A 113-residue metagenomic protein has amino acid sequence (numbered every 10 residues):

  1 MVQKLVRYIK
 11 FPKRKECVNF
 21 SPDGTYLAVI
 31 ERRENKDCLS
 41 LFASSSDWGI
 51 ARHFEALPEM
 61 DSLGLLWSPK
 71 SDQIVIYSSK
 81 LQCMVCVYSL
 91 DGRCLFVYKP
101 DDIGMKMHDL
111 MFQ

Functional and structural regions predicted by a protein language model:
M1, S44-D47, S89-R93: Short loop/turn segments that connect beta-strands within beta-propeller blades
V2-S21, A28: N-terminal alpha-helical scaffolding segments that mark the starts of alpha-solenoid/helical-repeat architectures
K4-I9, G49-E55, C94-K99: A short beta-strand motif characteristic of beta-propeller blades
K13-N19, M60-L66, G104-M111: Repeated scaffold domains used in trafficking and secretory/extracellular systems, primarily beta-propellers
D23-T25, K70-D72: Short coil/turn segments that connect the beta-strands within blades of beta-propeller domains
A28-E34, V75-L81, Q113: Beta-strand C-termini and the immediately following turn/loop, strongest in propeller blades
N35-S40, Q82-C86: Structural motif
